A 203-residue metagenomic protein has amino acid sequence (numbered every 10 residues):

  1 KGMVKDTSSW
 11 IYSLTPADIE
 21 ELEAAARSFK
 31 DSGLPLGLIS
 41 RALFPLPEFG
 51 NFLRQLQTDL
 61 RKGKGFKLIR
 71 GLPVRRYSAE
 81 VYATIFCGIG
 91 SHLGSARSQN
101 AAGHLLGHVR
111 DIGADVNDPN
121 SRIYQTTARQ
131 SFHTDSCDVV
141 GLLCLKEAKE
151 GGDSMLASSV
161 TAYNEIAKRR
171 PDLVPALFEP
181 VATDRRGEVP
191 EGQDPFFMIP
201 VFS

Functional and structural regions predicted by a protein language model:
K1-F49, R54-Q55, K62, K67 (+3 more regions): Active-site environment of non-heme Fe oxygenases that use a 2-His-1-carboxylate facial triad
E80-C87, L156-S158: "Short basic amphipathic alpha-helical interaction patches in structured regions
F86-R97: A short alpha->loop->secondary-structure connector
